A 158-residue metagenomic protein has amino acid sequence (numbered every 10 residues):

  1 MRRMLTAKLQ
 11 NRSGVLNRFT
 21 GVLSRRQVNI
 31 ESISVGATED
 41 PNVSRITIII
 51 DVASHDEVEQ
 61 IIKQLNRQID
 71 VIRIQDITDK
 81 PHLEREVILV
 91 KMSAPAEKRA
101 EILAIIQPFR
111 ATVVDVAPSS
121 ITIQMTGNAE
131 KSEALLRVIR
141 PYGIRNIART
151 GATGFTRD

Functional and structural regions predicted by a protein language model:
M1-R45, I49-D158: Long, contiguous binding/interaction regions
